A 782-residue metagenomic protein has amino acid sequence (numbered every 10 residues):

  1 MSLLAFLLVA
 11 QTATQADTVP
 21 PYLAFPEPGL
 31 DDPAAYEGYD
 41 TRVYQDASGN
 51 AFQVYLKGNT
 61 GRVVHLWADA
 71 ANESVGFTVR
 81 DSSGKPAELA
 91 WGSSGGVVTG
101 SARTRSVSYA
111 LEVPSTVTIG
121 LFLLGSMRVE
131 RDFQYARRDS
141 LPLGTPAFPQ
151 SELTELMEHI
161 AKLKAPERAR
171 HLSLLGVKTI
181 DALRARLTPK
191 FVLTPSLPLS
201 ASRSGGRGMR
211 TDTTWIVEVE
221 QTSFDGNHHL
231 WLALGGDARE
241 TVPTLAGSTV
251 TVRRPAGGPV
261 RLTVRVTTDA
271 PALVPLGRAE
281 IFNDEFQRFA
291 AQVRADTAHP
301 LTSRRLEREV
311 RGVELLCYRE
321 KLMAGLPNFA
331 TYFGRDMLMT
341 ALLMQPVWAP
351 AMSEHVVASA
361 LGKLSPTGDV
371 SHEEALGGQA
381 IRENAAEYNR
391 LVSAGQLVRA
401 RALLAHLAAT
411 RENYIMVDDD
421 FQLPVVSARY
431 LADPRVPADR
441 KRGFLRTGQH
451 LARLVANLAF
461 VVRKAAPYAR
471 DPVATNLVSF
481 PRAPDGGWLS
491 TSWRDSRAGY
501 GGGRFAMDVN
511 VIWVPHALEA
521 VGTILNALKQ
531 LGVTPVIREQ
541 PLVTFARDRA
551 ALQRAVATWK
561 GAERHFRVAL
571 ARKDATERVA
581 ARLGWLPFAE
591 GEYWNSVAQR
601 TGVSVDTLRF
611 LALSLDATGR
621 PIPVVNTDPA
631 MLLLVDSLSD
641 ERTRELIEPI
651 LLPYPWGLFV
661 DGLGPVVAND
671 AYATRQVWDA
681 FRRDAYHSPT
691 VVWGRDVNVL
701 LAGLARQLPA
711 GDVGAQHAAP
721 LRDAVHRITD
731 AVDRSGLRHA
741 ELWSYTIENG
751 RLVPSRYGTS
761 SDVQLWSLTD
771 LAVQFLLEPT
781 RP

Functional and structural regions predicted by a protein language model:
L4-S303, R319-M337, L342-E354, G362 (+9 more regions): Terminal accessory carbohydrate-recognition/targeting modules of carbohydrate-active enzymes
T41, Q53, F329, E387-Y430 (+3 more regions): C-terminal capping/lid segments that line or modulate ligand- or cofactor-binding pockets
V97, R103-R131, Y135-D139, L143 (+8 more regions): Hydrophobic, aliphatic-enriched repeat segments that assemble into extended interaction scaffolds in large eukaryotic
T241-G247, E314-G325, L404-H406, W493-G499 (+1 more regions): Short linear interaction motifs
V260, G325, N510, D628-A630 (+1 more regions): Structural beta-strand/beta-sheet cores of well-ordered domains, especially the beta-sheet scaffolds that support
R304-M323, R600-T618: Solvent-exposed, flexible loop/coil segments flanking beta-strands in beta-rich domains
A330-D471, L518, L632, T690-G711 (+2 more regions): Aromatic-rich carbohydrate-recognition surfaces in CAZymes
G368, H372, R382-A386, R411-D418 (+2 more regions): Extended ligand-binding clefts on enzyme/binding-domain cores
